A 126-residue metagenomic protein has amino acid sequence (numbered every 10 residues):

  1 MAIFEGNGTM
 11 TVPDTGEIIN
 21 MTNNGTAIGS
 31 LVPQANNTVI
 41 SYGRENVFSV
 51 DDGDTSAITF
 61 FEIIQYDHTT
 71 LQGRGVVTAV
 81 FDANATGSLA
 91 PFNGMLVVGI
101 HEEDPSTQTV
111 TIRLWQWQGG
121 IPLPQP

Functional and structural regions predicted by a protein language model:
M1-P126: Beta-strand-enriched cores of mature, soluble protein domains
